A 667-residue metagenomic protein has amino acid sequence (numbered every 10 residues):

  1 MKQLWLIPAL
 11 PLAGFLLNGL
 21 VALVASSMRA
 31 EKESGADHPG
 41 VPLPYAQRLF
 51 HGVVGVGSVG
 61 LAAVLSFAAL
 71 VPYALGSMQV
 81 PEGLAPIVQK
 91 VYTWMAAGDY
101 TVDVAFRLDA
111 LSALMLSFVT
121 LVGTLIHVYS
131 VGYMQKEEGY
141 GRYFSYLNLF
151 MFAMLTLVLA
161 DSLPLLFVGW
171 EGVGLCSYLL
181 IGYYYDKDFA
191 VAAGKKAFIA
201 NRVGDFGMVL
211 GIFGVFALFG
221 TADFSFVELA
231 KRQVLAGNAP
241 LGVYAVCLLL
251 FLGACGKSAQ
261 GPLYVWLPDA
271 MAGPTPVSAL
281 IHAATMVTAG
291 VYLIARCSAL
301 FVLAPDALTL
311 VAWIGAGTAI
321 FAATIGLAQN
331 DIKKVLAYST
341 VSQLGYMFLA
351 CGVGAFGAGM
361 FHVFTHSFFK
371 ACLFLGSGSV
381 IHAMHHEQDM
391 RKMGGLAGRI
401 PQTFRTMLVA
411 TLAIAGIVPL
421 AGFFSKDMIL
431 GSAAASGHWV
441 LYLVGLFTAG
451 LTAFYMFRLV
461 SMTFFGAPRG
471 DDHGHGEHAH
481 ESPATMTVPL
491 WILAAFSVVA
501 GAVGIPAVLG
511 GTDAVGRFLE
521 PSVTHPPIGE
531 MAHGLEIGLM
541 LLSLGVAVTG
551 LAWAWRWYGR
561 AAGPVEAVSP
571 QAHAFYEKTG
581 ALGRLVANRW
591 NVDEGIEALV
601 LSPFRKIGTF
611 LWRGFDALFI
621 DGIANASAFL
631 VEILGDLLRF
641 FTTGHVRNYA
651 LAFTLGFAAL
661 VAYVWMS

Functional and structural regions predicted by a protein language model:
M1-L10, A46-G60, Y100-F118, T156-G169 (+7 more regions): Membrane-entry segments of alpha-helical transmembrane domains in multi-pass membrane proteins
M1-W5, A9, V21-S145, F219-A239 (+3 more regions): Transmembrane helix-loop-helix hairpins at membrane boundaries of multipass inner-membrane proteins
L4-G14, H51-L65, S112-V119, L147-F150 (+10 more regions): Hydrophobic alpha-helical transmembrane segments of polytopic
R29-Q47, K392, D472-H478, F629 (+1 more regions): Membrane-interfacial, low-structure loops and terminal tails that flank and connect transmembrane helices in multi-pass
G57-S77, G204-G214, A410-I414, P489-L509 (+2 more regions): Hydrophobic alpha-helical membrane-insertion segments
A63-F67, K370, G450-L459, G545-Q571: Hydrophobic alpha-helical membrane-embedded segments
V88-V91, A97-A110, P506-L542, R556-S667: Aromatic-capped, Gly/Pro-kinked transmembrane alpha-helices
L125-G169, L175-T485, A494-F496, A502: Hydrophobic transmembrane alpha-helices and their helix-loop junctions in integral membrane proteins
